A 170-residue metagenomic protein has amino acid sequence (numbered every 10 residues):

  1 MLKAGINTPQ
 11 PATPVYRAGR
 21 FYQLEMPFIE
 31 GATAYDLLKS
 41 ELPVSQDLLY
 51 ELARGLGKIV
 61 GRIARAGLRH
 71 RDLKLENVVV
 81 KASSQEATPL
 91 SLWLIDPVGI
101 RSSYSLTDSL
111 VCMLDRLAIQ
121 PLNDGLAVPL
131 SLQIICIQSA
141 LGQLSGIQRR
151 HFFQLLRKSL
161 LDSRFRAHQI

Functional and structural regions predicted by a protein language model:
M1-A34, G61-A66, I170: Conserved ATP-binding subdomain of kinase catalytic cores across diverse folds
L2-T8, L37-R71, E76: Conserved kinase catalytic-core helix
R17, A34, V79-S84, S103-S105: Active-site-proximal flexible loops/turns
F28-V44, G99-I100: A glycine-centered beta->alpha junction motif in the catalytic cores of kinase/phosphotransferase enzymes
N77-L94: Conserved protein kinase catalytic/activation segment
L90-R166: C-lobe/activation-segment region of protein kinase-like
